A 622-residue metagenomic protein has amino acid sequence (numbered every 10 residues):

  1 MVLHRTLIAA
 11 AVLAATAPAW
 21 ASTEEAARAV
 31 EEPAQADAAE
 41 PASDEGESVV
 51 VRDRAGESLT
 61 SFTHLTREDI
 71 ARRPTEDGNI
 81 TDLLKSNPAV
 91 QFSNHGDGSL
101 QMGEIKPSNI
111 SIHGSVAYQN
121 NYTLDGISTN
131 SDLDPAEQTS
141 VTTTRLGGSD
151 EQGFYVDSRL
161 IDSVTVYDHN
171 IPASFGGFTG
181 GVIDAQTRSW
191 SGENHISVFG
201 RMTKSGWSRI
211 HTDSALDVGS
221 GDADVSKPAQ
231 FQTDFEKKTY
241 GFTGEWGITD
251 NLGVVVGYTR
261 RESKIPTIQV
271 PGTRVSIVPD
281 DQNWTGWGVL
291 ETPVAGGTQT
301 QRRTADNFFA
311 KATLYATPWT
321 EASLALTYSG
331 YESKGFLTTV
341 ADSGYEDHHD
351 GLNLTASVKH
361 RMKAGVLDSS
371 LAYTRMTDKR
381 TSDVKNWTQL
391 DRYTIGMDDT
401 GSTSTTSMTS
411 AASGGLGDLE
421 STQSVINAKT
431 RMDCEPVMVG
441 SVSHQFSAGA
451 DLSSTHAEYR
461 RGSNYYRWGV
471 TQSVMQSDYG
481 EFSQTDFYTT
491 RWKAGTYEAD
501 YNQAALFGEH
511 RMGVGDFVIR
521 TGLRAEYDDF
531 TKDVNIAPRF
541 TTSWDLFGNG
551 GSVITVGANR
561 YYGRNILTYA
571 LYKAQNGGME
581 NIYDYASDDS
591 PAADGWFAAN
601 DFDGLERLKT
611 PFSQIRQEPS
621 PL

Functional and structural regions predicted by a protein language model:
E25-P41, A55-P172, T179-V182, Q186 (+2 more regions): Periplasmic N-terminal accessory/gating domains of Gram-negative outer-membrane beta-barrel systems
S108, G181, E236-F242, D306-A310 (+5 more regions): Hydrophobic, lipid-facing positions within transmembrane beta-strands of outer-membrane proteins
A117, S158, R188-W190, T249-N251 (+5 more regions): Outer-membrane beta-barrel channels and translocator barrels
D162-N170, V182-T187, G192-E245, G296-Q301: Short strand-turn segments of transmembrane beta-barrel domains in outer membranes, especially the first one or two
N194-S197, A229-E332, H349-M362, P538: Transmembrane beta-barrel wall of Gram-negative outer-membrane proteins
I196-K204, V256-R260, L324-G330, S369-R375 (+5 more regions): Transmembrane beta-barrel strands of outer-membrane/channel proteins
A316-A505: Replace "related TpsB outer-membrane translocases also match" with "some related outer-membrane beta-barrels such as
T409, T422-K429, Q445-S447, R467 (+3 more regions): Solvent-exposed loop/turn elements at secondary-structure boundaries
